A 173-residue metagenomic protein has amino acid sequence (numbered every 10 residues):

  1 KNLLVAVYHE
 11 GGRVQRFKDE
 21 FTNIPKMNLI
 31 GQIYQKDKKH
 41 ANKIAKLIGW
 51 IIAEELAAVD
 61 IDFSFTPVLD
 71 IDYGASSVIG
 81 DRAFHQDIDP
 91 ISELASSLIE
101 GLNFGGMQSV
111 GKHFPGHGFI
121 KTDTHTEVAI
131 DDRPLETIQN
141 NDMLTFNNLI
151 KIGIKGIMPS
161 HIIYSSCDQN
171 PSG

Functional and structural regions predicted by a protein language model:
K1, P90-G173: Second-shell residues forming the walls of enzyme active-site clefts
K1-S76, F84-Q108: N-terminal beta-rich core of secreted/periplasmic extracellular enzymes
R16-E20, A75-V78, K121-H125, D168-N170: Short acidic, glycine/serine/threonine-rich loops at helix termini
